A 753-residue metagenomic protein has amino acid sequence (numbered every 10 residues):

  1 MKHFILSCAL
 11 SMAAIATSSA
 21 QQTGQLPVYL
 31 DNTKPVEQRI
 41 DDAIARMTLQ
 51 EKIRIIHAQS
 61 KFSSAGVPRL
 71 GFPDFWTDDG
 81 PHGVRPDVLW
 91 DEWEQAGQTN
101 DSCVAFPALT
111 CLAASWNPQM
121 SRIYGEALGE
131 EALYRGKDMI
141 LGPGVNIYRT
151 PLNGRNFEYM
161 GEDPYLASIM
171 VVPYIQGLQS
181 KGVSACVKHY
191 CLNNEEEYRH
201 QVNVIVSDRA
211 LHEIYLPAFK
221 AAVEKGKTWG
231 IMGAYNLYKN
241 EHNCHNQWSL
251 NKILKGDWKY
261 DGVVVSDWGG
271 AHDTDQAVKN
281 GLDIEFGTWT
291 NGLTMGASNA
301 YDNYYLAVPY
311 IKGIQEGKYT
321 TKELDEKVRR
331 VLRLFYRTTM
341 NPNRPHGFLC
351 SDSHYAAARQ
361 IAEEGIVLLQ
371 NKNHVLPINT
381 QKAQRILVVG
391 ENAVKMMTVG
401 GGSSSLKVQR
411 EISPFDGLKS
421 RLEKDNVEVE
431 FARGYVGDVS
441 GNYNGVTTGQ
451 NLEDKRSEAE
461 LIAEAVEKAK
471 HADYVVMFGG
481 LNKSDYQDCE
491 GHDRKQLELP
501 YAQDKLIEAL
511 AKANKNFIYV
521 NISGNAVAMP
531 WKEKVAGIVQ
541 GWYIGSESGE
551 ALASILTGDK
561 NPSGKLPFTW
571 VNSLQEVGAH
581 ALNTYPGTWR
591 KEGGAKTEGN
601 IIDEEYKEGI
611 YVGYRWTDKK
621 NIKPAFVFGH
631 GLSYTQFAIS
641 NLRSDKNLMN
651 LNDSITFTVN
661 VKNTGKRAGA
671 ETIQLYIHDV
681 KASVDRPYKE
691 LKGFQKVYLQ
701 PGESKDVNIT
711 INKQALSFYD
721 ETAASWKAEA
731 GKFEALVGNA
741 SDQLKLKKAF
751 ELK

Functional and structural regions predicted by a protein language model:
M1-Q25: Bacterial Sec-dependent N-terminal signal peptides
T17-F718, S725-S741: Glycoside hydrolase catalytic-domain context in secreted enzymes
Q743-K753: Short beta-strand elements
